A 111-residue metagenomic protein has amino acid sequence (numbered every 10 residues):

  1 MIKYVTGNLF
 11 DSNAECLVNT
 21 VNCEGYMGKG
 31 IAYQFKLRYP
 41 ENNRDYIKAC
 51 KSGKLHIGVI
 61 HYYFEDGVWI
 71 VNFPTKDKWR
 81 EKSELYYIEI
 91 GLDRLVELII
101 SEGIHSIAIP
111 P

Functional and structural regions predicted by a protein language model:
M1-P111: Macrodomain-like recognition of ADP-ribose-binding/processing modules
